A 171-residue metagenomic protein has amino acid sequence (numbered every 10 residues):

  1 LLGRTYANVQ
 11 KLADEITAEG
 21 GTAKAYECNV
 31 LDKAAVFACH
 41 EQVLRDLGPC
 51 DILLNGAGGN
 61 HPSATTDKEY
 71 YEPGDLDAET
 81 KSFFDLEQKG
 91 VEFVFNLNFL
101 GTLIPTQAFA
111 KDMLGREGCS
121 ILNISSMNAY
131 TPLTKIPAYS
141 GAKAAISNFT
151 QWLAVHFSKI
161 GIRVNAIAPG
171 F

Functional and structural regions predicted by a protein language model:
L1-K11: Conserved glycine-rich Rossmann-like NAD(P)H-binding loop of the short-chain dehydrogenase/reductase
Y6-A7, E27-H40, Q88: The beta1-alpha1 cofactor-binding region of Rossmann-like NAD(H)/NADP(H)-dependent oxidoreductases
F37, N60-E92, G115, K135-A138: Conserved mid-core segment of classical short-chain dehydrogenase/reductases
D51, Y71-L103, L122, I146-S147: Catalytic Tyr-X3-Lys loop
T106, A142: Active-site helix of classical SDR
K111, V155-H156: Alpha-helical segment proximal to the catalytic Tyr-Lys
S126: Residue(s) in the substrate-gating loop at a strand-loop-helix junction that position the organic substrate next
P132-S140, W152: Active-site loop-to-helix junction immediately N-terminal to the catalytic Tyr of the SDR YXXXK motif in Rossmann-fold
